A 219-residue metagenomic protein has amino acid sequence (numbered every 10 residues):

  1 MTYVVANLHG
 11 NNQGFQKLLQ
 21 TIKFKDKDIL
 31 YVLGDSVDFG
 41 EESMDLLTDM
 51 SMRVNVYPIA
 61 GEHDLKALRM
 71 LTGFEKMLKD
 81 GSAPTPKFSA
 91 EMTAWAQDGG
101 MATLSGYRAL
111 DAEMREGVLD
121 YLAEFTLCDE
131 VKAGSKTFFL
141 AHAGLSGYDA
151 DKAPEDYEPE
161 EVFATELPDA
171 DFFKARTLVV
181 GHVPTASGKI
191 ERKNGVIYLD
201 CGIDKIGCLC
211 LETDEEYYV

Functional and structural regions predicted by a protein language model:
M1-T48: N-terminal active-site segment of His-dependent metallophosphoesterases
V4, V32, P58-I59, F139 (+2 more regions): Residue-level marker for buried hydrophobic side chains located in beta-strands that build the well-ordered beta-sheet
N7, G34-D35, G61-E62, G181-H182 (+1 more regions): Active-site glycine-centered loops adjacent to acidic/histidine catalytic or metal-binding residues that shape
H9-G10, D38, L65, L145 (+2 more regions): Short, glycine/acidic-enriched loop or turn micro-motifs at the edges of active sites
K17-Q20, D45-T48, T72-E75, P154-E155 (+2 more regions): Short, glycine/charged-enriched secondary-structure capping and boundary segments
F24-K27, S51-Y57, K174-A175, K205: Short glycine/proline-enriched coil/turn segments at helix->beta-strand junctions
S43-T48, M52-D129, E161, T165: Active-site neighborhood of divalent metal-dependent phosphoester bond hydrolases
A94-G207, E212-V219: Acidic, His/Gly-enriched loop-helix segments that form or flank divalent-metal centers in metallo-dependent hydrolases
